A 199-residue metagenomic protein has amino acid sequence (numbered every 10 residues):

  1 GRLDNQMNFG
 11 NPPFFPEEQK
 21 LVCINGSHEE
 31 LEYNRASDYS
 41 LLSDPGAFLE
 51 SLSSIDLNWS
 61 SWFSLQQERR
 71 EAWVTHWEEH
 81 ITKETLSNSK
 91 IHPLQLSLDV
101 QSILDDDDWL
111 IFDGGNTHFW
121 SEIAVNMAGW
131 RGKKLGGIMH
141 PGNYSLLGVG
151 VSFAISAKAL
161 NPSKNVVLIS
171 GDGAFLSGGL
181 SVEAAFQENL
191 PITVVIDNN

Functional and structural regions predicted by a protein language model:
G1-C23, L160-N199: Conserved thiamine diphosphate
G1-L3, I24-S27, S43-P45, Q66-R69 (+6 more regions): Fold-independent oxyanion-binding glycine-rich loops and adjacent beta-strand/coil segments at enzyme active sites
G1-R69: Glycine-rich, acidic loop regions that bind phosphate or pyrophosphate groups
N8-P12, E32-A36, L52-S53, S121-N126 (+2 more regions): Short acidic, glycine/serine/threonine-rich loops at helix termini
E17, R35-S37, M127-A128, K134 (+1 more regions): Short, structured coil segments at secondary-structure junctions
E17, S27, L41-F48, L52 (+7 more regions): General structural feature for long, well-ordered alpha-helical segments within catalytic domains of soluble enzymes
K20-V22, Y39-S40, D108-L110, L135-M139 (+3 more regions): Structural motif
R70-K158, S163: Active-site diphosphate/adenylate-binding microenvironment
